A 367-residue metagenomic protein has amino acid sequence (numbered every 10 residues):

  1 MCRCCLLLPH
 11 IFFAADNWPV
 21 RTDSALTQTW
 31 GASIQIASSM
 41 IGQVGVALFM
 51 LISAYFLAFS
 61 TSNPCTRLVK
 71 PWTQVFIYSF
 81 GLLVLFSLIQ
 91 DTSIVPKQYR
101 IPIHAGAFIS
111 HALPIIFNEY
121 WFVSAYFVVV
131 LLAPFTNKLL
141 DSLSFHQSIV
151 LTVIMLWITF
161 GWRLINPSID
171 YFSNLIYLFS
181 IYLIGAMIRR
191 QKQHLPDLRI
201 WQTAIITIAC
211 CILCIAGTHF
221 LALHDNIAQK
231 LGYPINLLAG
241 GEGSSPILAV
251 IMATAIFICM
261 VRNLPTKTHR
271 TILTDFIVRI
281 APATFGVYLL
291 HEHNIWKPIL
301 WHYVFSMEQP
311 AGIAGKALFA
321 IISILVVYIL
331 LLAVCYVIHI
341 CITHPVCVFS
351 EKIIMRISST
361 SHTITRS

Functional and structural regions predicted by a protein language model:
C4-P19, V84-T92, A216-H219, E292-I295: Alpha-helical transmembrane segments of multi-pass membrane proteins
T29-A32, S38-L48, L57-N118, A125 (+4 more regions): Transmembrane alpha-helical segments and their boundary/interface "anchor" motifs in multi-pass integral membrane
S33-V46, S110-A125, R163-I181, I215-A255 (+1 more regions): Interfacial loop-to-helix transition and helix-capping segments at the boundaries of transmembrane helices
Q43-S60, F122-N137, F160-D197, S245-T266 (+1 more regions): Specific transmembrane alpha-helix
F59-K70, T136-Q147, R189-Q202, N263-D275: Membrane-interface helix-boundary motifs at transmembrane edges
Q74-S110, V129, A133-I169, I200-I235: Hydrophobic membrane-embedded alpha-helices and membrane-water interface caps/short interhelical or interfacial loops
L195-G286, H293-W301, E308-I324: Alpha-helical transmembrane segments and terminal signal-anchor/GPI-anchor hydrophobic tails, characterized by long
L300-G312, I340-S367: Membrane-proximal cytoplasmic C-terminal regulatory module of class A 7TM GPCRs
